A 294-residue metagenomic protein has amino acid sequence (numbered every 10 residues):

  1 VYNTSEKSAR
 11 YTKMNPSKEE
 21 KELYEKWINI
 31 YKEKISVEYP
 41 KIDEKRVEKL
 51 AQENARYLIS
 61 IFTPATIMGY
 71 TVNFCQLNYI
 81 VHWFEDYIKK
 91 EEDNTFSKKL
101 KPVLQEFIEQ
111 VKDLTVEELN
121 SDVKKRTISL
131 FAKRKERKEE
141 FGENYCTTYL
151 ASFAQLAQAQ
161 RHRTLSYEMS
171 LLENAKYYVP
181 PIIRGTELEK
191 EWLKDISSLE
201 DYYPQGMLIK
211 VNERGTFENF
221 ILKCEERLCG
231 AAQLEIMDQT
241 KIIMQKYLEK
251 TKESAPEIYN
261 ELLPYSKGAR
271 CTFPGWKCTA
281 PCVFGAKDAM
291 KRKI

Functional and structural regions predicted by a protein language model:
V1-I294: A conserved ligand/cofactor-binding region detector
